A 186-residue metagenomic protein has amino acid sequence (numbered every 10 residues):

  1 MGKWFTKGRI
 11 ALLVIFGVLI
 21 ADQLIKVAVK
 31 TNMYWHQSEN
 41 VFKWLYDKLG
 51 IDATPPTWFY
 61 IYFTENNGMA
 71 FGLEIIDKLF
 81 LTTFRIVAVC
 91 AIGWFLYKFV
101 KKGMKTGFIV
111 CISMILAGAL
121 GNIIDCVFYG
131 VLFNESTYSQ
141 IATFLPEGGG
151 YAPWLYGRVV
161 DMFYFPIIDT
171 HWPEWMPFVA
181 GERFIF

Functional and structural regions predicted by a protein language model:
M1-F186: Alpha-helical transmembrane bundles and membrane-interface segments of multipass inner-membrane proteins
